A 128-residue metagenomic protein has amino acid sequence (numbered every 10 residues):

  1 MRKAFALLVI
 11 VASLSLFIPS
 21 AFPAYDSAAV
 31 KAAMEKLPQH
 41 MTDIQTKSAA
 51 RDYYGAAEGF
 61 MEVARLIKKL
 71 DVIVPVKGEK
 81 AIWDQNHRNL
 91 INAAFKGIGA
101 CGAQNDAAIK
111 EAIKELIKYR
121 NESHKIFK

Functional and structural regions predicted by a protein language model:
M1-V9: Bacterial N-terminal signal peptides that target proteins for export
L8-F17: Bacterial N-terminal signal peptides
F22-A57: Immediate post-signal-peptide N-terminus of mature secreted/exported proteins
E35-P38, T42, M61-A64, K68 (+2 more regions): Generic structural signal for well-ordered, non-transmembrane alpha-helical segments in soluble/cytosolic regions
D43-A50, V72-V76, K96-A103: General structural signal for alpha-helix termini and helix-helix connectors
G55-A57, V63, I109-K110: Solenoid-repeat scaffolds in large eukaryotic assemblies
L66-D84: Short, solvent-exposed, charged loop/turn and helix-capping segments that join or cap alpha-helices on peripheral
K96-K128: C-terminal amphipathic alpha-helix
